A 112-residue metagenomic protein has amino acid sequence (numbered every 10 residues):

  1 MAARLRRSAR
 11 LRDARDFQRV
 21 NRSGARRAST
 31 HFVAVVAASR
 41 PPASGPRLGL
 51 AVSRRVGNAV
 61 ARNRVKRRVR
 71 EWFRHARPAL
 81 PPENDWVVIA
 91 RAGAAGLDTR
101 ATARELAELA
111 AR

Functional and structural regions predicted by a protein language model:
M1-R112: Positively charged, solvent-exposed patches that mediate nucleic-acid binding
